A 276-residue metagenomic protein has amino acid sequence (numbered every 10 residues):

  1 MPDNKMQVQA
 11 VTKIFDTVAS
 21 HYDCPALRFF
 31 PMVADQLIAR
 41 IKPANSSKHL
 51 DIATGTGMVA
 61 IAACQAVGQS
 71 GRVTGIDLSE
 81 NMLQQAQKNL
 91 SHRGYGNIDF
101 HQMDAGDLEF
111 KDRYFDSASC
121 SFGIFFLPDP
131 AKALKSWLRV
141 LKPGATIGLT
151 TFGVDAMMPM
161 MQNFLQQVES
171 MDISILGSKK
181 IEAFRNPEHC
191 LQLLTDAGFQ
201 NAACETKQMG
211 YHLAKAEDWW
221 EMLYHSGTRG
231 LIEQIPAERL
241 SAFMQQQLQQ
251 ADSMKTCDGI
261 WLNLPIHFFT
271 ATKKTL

Functional and structural regions predicted by a protein language model:
D3-V11, F29-F30, T56-M58, A62 (+1 more regions): Conserved Class I S-adenosyl-L-methionine
D16-L27: Class I SAM-dependent methyltransferase Rossmann-like catalytic core, especially the SAM/SAH-binding loop
R28-N45, A62: Conserved alpha-helix/loop element of class I SAM-dependent methyltransferases that forms part of the SAM/SAH-binding
K48-L108: Class I SAM-dependent methyltransferase SAM/SAH-binding core
V67, L90, V168, L194 (+1 more regions): Conserved hydrophobic residues forming the short capping helix/wall of the S-adenosyl-L-methionine
G106-A118: A short acidic, Gly/Pro-enriched loop at the edge of an enzyme's catalytic core that lines a small-molecule cofactor
D116-P130, G153: A short SAM/SAH-binding and catalytic strip from SAM-dependent methyltransferases
A131-K132, R139-A214: Conserved catalytic/acceptor-binding region of the Class I
